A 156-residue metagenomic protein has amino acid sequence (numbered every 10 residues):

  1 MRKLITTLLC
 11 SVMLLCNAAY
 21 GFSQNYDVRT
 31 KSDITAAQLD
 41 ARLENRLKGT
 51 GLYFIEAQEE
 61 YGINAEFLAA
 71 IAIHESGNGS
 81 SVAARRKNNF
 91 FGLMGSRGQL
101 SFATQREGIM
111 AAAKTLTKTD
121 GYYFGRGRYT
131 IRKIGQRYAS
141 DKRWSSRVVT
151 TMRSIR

Functional and structural regions predicted by a protein language model:
R2-A69, I73-R156: Catalytic cores of secreted/periplasmic lytic hydrolases that degrade extracellular macromolecules
